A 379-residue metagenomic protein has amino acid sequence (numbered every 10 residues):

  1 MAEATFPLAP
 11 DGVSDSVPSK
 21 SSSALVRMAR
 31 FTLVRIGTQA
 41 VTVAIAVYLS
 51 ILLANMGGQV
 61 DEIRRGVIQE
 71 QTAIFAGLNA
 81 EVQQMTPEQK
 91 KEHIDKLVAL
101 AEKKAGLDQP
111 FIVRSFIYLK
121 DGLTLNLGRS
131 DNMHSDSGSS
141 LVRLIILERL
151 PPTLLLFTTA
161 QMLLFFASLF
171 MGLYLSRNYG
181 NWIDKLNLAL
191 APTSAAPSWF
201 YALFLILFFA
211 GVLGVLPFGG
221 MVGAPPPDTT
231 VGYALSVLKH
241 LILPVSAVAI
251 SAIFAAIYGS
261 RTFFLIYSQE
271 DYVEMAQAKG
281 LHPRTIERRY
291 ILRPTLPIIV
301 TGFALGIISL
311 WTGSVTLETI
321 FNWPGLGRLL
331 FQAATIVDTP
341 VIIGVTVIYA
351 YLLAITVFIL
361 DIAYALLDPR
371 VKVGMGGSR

Functional and structural regions predicted by a protein language model:
M1-T38, V82-Q89, Y179-W182, Y364-R379: Transmembrane alpha-helical segments of polytopic membrane transport and secretion proteins
F6-R30, D108-I112, L127-R143, I266 (+2 more regions): Short, membrane-interfacial amphipathic segments enriched in basic
A24-M28, E102-L169: An internal, D/E-rich "acidic patch" concept
V26-A29, L150-P151, L155, T159-I183 (+3 more regions): Alpha-helical transmembrane segments of integral membrane proteins, especially multi-pass inner/plasma-membrane
R27-M28, P110, R114, Y118 (+9 more regions): Amphipathic alpha-helical recognition patches that constitute DNA-binding helices
F31-V43, N187-A191, A195-F200: Alpha-helical transmembrane segments and their helix-start/interface "positive-inside/aromatic belt" motifs in integral
V43-I112, V215-Y233: Hydrophobic alpha-helical transmembrane segments of membrane transport/permease proteins and related membrane-embedded
L49-G58, A189-G220, A247-A249: Membrane-water interface segments at the C-terminal ends of transmembrane alpha-helices in multi-pass inner-membrane
